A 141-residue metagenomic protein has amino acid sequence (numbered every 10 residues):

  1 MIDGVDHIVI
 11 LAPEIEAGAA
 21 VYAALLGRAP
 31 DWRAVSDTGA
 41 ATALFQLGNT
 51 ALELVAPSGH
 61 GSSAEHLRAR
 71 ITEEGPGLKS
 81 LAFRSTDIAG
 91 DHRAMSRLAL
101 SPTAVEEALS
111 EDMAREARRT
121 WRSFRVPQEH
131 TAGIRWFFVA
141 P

Functional and structural regions predicted by a protein language model:
M1, E74, E129-A132: Solvent-exposed alpha-helices and their adjacent loops that cap or buttress functional pockets in soluble metabolic
M1-G61: An N-terminus-focused feature that recognizes amino-terminal "leader" regions
G4-P13, A43-G48, H66-L98: Vicinal oxygen chelate
Y22, L81, V139: Terminal peptide-recognition signature
G27, G75-G77, G133: Glycine-centered flexibility sites
A40-A43, R68-R70, R122-Q128: Intrinsically disordered, low-complexity boundary segments flanking structured domains
E53, H92-P141: Vicinal oxygen chelate
S58-I71, L109, M113: Short, flexible helix-coil linker/hinge segments at the edges of structured domains or between repeats
